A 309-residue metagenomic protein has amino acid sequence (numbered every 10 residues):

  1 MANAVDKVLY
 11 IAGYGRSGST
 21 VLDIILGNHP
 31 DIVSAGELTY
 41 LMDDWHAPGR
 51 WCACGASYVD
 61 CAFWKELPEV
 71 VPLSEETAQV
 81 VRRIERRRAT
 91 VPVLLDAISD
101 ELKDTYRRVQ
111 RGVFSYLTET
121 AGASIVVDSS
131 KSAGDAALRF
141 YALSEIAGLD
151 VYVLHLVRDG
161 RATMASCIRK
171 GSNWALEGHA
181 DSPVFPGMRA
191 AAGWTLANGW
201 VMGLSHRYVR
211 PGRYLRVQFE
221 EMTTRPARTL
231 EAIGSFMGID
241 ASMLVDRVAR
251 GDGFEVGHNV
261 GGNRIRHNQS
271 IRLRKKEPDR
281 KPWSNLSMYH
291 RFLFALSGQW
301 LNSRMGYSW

Functional and structural regions predicted by a protein language model:
M1-Y10, S99-D104, I168-E177, T195-N198 (+3 more regions): PAPS-dependent sulfotransferases, especially Golgi type II membrane carbohydrate sulfotransferases
A2-N3, Y106-S115, E119, D135-A137 (+4 more regions): PAPS-dependent sulfotransferase catalytic domain
G13-Y14: P-loop (Walker A) phosphate-binding loop of NTP-binding proteins
G18-I32, R139-E145, R216-A241, G257 (+1 more regions): PAPS/PAP-binding and catalytic site of the sulfotransferase fold
H29, S130-K131, P211: Acidic-histidine catalytic/liganding microenvironments
A35-L38, M243: Catalytic beta-strand/loop signature of glycosyltransferases that borders the donor
E37-A133, A137, E145-I146, W174-H179: PAPS-dependent sulfation machinery
